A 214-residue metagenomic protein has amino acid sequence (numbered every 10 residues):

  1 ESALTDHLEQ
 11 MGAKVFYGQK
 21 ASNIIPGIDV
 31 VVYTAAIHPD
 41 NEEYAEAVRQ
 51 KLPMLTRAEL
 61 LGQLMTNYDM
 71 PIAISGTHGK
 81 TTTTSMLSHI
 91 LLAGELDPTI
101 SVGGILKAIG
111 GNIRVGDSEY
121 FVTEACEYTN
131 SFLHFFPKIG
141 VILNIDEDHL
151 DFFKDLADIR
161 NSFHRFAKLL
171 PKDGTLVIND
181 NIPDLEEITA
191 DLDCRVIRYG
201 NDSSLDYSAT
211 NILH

Functional and structural regions predicted by a protein language model:
E1: Active-site beta-alpha connecting loops in nucleotide-dependent enzymes
D6-A13, S22-G27, A35-D180, D184-C194: Phosphate-binding loop of NTP-binding sites
R198-G200: N-terminal beta-hairpin/loop module of FHA
S204-L205: Glycine-/charge-enriched secondary-structure boundary and capping motifs
